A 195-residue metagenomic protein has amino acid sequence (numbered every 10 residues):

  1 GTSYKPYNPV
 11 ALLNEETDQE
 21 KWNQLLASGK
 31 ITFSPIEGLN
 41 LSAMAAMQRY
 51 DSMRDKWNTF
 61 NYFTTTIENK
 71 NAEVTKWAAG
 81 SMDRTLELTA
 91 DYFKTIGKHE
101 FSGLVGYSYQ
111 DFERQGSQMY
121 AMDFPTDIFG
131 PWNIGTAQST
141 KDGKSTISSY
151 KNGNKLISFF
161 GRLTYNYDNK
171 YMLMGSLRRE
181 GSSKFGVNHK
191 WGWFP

Functional and structural regions predicted by a protein language model:
G1-A11, K56-A72, Q115-T146: Surface-exposed loop/turn segments flanking beta-strands in extracellular/periplasmic regions
P9-K56, T75-T95, S102, R114-G116 (+2 more regions): Outer-membrane beta-barrel transmembrane strands
F60-N61, W191-W193: Glycine-rich, phosphate-binding/catalytic loops in enzymes
L104, R179, K190: Short glycine/serine/threonine-biased micro-segments
G106-S108: N-terminal glycine-rich FAD/FM-binding segment characteristic of electron-transfer flavoproteins
Q110-F112: Conserved "boundary/linchpin" sites in short secondary-structure elements
F129, G192-P195: Feature captures outer-membrane beta-barrel proteins of Gram-negative bacteria and organelles
S183-N188: Solvent-exposed loop/turn segments connecting transmembrane beta-strands in outer-membrane beta-barrel proteins
